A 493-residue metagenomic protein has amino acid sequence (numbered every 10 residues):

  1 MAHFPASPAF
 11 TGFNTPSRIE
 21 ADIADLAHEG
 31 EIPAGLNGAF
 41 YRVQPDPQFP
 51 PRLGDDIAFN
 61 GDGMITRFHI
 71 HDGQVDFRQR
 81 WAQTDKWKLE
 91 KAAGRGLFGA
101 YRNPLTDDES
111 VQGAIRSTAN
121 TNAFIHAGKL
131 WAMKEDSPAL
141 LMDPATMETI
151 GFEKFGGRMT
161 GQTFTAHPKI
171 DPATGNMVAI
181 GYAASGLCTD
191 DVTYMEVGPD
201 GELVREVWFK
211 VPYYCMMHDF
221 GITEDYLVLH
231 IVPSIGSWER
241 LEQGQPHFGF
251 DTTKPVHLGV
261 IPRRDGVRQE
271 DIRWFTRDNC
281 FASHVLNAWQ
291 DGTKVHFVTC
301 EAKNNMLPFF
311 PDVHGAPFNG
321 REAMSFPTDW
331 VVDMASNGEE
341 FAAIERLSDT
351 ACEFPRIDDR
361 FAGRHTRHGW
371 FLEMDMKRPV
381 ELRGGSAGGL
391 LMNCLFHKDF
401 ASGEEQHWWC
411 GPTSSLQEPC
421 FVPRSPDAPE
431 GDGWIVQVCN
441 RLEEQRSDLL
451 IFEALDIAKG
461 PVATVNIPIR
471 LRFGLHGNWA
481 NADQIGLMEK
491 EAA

Functional and structural regions predicted by a protein language model:
M1-A493: Beta-propeller domains
